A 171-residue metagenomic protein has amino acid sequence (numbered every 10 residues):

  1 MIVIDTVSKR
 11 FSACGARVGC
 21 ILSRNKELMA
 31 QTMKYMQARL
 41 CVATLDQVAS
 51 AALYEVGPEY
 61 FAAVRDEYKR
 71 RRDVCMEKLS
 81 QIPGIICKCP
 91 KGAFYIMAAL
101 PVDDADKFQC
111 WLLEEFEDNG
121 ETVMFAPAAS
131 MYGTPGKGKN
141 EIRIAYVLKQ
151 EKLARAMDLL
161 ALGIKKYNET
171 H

Functional and structural regions predicted by a protein language model:
M1-H171: PLP-dependent class I/II
